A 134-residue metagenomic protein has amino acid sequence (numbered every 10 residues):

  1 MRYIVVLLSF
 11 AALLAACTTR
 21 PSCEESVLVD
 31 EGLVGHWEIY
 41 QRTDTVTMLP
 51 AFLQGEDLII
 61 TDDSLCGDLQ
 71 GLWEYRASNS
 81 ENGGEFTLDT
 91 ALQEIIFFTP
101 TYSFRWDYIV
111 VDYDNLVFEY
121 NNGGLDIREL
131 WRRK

Functional and structural regions predicted by a protein language model:
M1-I4: Positively charged n-region of N-terminal signal peptides that target proteins for export
L13-A16: C-terminal motif of bacterial Sec signal peptides marking the signal peptidase cleavage site
T18-R20: Bacterial signal peptide processing site
S22-E38: N-terminal helix-cap/turn-to-beta initiation motif at the start of protein domains
S26, N79-L92, E119-K134: Edge beta-strand at a domain terminus
M48-Q93: N-terminal glycine/threonine-rich, aromatic-flanked beta-hairpin/loop signature
T90-I109: An anionic, turn-rich surface loop/hairpin at beta-sheet edges that serves as a generic interaction/coordination patch
F104, V110-N121: Low-complexity, intrinsically disordered Gly/Pro/Thr-rich segments
